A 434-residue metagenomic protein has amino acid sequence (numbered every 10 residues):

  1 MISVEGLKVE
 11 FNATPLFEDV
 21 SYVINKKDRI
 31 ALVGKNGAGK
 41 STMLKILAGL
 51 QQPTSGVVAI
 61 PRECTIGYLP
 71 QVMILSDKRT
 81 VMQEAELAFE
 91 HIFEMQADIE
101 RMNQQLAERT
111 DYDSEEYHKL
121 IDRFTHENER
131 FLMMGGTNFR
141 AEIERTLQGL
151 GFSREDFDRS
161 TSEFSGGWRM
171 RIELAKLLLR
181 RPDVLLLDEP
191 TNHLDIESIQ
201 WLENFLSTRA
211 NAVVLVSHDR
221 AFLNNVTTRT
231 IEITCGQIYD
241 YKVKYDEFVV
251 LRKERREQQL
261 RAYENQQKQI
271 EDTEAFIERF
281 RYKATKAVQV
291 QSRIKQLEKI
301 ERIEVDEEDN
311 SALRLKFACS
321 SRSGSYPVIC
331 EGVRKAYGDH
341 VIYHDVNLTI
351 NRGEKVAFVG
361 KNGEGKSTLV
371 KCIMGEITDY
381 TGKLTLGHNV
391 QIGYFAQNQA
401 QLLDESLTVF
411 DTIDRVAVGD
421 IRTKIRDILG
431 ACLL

Functional and structural regions predicted by a protein language model:
M1-Y263, S311-A312, K316-L434: ABC ATP-binding cassette signature C-motif
L251-F276, F280-D306: Intracellular alpha-helical coupling/juxtamembrane segments of multi-pass membrane proteins
